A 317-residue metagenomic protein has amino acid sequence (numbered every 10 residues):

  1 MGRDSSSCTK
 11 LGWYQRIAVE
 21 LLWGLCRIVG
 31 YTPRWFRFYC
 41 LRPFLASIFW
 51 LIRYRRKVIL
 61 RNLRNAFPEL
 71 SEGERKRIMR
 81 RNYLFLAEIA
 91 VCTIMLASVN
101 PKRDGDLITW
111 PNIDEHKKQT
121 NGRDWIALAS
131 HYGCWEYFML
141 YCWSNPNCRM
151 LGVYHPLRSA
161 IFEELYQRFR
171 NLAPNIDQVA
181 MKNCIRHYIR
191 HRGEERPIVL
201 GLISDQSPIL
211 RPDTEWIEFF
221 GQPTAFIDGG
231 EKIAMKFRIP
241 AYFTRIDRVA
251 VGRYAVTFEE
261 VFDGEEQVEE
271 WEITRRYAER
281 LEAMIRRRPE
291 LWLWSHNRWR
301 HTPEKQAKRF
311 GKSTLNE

Functional and structural regions predicted by a protein language model:
G2-A129, C134, E163-F169: Membrane-anchoring hydrophobic helices of lipid-metabolizing enzymes
R3, K10, R77-R80, N145 (+2 more regions): Non-catalytic C-terminal accessory region of glycerolipid acyltransferases and related lyso-lipid remodeling enzymes
Q15, F49, L128, H155-P156 (+2 more regions): A generic secondary-structure micro-motif detector that highlights 1-2 residue hydrophobic/ambivalent hotspots embedded
L25, L60, M139, Y166-Q167 (+3 more regions): Generic structural marker for isolated residues within well-ordered, non-membrane alpha-helices of soluble domains
T32, L51, A66-P68, P146 (+3 more regions): A broad structural signal for alpha-helix termini and local helix breaks/kinks
R75, R158, F162, I273: Hydrophobic (often cysteine-bearing) scaffold residues that line and stabilize catalytic clefts of nucleotide/cofactor
D106-W110, Y132, S159, M181-K182 (+2 more regions): A conditional alpha-helix N-cap/helix-loop micro-motif detector
G122-K182, I209-F219: Catalytic core of membrane glycerolipid acyltransferases/transacylases, capturing the structured, soluble-facing
